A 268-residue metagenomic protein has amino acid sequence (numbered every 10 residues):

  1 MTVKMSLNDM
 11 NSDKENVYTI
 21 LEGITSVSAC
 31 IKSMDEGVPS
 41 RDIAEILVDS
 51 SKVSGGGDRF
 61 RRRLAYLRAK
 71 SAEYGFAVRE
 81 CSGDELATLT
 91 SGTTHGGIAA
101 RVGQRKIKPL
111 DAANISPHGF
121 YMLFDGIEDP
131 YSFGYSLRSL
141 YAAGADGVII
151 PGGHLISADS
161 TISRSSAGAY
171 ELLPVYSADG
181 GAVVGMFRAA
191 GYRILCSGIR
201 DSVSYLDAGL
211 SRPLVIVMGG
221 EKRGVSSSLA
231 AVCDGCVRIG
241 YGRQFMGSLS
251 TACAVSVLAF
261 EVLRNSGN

Functional and structural regions predicted by a protein language model:
M1-D111: N-terminal positively charged helical leader segments and presequences
G23, E128-S136, M246-C253: Amphipathic alpha-helical repeat scaffolds
K32, R41-V48, K52-R62, A72-F76 (+1 more regions): RNA substrate-binding interface of SAM-dependent RNA methyltransferases
R63-L64, L155-T161, R223-V232: Short, glycine/polar-rich helix-capping loops at beta-to-alpha or helix-loop-helix junctions that flank or form
S82, D125, P151-G152, D179 (+1 more regions): Short beta->alpha connector loops at strand-helix junctions that form conserved, small/polar/Pro-enriched
T90-V102, S166-L172, S211-G219: Short basic, glycine-rich beta-strand/loop surfaces that mediate nucleic-acid
A142, T161-G168, A231-N268: Structured adenosyl-cofactor binding patch, chiefly the S-adenosyl-L-methionine
L195-S248: Active-site/ligand-binding-proximal alpha/beta "capping" segment
